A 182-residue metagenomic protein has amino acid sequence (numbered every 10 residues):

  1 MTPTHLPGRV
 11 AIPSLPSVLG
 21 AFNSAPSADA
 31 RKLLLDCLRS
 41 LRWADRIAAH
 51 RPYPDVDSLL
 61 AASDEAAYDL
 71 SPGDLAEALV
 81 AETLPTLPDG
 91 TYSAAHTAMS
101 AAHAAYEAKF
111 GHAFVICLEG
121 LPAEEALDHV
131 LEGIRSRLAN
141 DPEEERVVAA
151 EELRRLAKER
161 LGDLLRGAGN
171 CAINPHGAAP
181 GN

Functional and structural regions predicted by a protein language model:
M1-K109, R155-N182: Aromatic-anchored, charged helix-turn/loop surface patch used as a conserved interaction hotspot
H112-R146: Long, amphipathic alpha-helical coupling/dimerization segments that relay conformational signals between
A150: Flexible glycine-rich active-site/ligand-binding loops centered on an Asp-His dyad
